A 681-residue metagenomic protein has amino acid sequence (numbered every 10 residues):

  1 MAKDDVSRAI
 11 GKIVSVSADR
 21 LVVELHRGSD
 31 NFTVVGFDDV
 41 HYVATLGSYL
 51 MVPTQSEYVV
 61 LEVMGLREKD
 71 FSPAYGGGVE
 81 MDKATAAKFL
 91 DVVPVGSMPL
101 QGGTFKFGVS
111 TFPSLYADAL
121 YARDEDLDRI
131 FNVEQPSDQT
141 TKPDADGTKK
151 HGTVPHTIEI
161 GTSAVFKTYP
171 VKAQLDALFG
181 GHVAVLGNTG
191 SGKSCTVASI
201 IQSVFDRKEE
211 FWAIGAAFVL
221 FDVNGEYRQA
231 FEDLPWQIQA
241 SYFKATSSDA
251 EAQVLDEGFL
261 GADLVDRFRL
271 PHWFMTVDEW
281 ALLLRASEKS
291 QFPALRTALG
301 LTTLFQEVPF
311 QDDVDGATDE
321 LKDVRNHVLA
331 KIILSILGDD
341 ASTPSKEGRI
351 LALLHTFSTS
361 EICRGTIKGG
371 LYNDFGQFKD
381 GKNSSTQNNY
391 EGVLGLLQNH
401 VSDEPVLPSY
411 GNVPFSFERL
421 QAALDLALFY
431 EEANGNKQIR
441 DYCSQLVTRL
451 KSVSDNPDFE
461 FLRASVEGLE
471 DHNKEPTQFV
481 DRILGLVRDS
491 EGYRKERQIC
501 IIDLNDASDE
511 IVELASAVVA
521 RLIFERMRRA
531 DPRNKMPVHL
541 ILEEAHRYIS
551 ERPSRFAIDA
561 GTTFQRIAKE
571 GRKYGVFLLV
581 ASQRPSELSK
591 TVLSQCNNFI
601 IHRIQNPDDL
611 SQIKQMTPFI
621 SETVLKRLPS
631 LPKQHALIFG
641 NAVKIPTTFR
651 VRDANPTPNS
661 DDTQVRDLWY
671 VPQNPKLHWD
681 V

Functional and structural regions predicted by a protein language model:
A2-T141: Conserved ASCE P-loop ATPase motor domains encompassing nucleic-acid-directed helicases/translocases
V133-V171: N-terminal pre-Walker A segment at the start of P-loop NTPase domains
T157-F259, L270, D319, I638 (+3 more regions): Glycine-rich phosphate-binding loop of nucleotide-binding enzymes
V185, F218-D222, I541, G571 (+1 more regions): Structural recognition of the conserved hydrophobic beta-strand(s) that form the central parallel beta-sheet of P-loop
G225-P235, L264, F268-T563: P-loop NTPase motor domains
A286, D559-A560, Q565-E570, Y574-R650: Conserved ATP-driven motor cores of ASCE-family P-loop NTPases powering translocation/secretion/packaging/pilus
L295-P309, D313, K626-T657: Conserved AAA+ ATPase small/helical "lid" subdomain
G365, G369, Q377-G381, K633-V681: Conserved P-loop NTPase motor module
